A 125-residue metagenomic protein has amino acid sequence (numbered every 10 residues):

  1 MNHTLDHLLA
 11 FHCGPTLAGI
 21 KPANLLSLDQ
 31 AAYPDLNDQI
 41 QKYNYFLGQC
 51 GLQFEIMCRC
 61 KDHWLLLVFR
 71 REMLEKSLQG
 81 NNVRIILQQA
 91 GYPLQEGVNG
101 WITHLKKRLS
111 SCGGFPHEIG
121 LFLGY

Functional and structural regions predicted by a protein language model:
M1-G114, E118, L123-Y125: A conserved ligand/cofactor-binding region detector
